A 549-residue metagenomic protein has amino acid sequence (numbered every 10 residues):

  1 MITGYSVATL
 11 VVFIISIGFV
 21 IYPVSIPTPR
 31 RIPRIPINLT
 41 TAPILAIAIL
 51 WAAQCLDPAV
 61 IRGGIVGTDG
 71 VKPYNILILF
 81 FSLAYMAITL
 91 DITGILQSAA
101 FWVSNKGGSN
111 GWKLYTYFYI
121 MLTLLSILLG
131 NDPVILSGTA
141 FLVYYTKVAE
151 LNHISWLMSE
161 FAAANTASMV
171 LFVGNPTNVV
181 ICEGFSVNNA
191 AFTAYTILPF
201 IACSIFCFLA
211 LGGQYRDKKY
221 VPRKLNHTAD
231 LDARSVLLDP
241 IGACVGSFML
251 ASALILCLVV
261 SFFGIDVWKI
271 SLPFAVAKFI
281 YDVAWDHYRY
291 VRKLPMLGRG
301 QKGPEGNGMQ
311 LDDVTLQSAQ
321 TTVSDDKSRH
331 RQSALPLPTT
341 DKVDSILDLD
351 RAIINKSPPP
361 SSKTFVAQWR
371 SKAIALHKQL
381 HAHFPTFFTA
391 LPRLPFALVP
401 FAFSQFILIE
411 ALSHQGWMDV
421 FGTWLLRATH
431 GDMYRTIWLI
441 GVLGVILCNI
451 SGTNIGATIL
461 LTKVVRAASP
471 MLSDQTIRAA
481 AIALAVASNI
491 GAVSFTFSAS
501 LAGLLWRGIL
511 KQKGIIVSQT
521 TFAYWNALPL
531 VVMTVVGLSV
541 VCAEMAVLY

Functional and structural regions predicted by a protein language model:
M1-I92, P199-F200, G212-T423, V517 (+1 more regions): Hydrophobic transmembrane alpha-helices of multi-pass small-molecule transporters
P33-L45, F101-N105, G111-Y117, M121 (+3 more regions): Cytoplasmic-side transmembrane-helix entry/capping segments in multi-pass membrane proteins
P58-N152, F384-F388, P392, F396-R478: Membrane-embedded alpha-helical segments and adjacent helix-loop junctions characteristic of multi-pass solute
Y117, M121, S159-A162, I197-L198 (+7 more regions): Hydrophobic residues within alpha-helical transmembrane segments of multi-pass solute transporters/permease subunits
D132, H153-F161, N165, V180 (+3 more regions): The feature identifies polytopic integral membrane transport proteins across all domains of life
P133-Y144, L157, L171-F185, V420-W424 (+3 more regions): Re-entrant/interfacial helical elements at transmembrane boundaries that shape and gate the permeation pathway
E150, I154, E160, L171 (+1 more regions): Transmembrane-helix bundle segments that line or gate the permeation/cavity pathway in multi-pass membrane proteins
A194-F200, P400, S404-I407, D432-Y549: C-terminal transmembrane helix pair
